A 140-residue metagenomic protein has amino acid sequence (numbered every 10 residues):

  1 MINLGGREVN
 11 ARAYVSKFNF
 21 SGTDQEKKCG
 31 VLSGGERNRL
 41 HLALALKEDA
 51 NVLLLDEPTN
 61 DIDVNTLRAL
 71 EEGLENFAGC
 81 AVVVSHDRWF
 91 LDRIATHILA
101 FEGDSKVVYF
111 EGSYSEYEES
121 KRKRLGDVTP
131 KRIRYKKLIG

Functional and structural regions predicted by a protein language model:
M1-G140: ABC ATP-binding cassette signature C-motif
